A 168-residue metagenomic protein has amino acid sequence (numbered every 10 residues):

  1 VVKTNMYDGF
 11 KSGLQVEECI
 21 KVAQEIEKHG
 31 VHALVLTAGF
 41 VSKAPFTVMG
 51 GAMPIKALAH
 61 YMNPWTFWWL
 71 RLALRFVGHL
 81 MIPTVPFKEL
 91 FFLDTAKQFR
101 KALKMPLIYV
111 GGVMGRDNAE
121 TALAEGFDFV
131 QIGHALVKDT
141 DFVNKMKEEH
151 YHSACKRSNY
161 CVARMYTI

Functional and structural regions predicted by a protein language model:
V1-I168: Flavin-dependent oxidoreductase catalytic cores
